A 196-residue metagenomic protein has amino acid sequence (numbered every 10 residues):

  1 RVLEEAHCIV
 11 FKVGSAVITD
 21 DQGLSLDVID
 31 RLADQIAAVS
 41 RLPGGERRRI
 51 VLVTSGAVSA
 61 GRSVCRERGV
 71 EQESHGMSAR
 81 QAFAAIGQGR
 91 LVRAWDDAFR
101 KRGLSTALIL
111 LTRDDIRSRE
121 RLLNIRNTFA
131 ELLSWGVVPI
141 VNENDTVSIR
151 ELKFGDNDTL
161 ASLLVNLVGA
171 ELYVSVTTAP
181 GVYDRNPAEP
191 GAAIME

Functional and structural regions predicted by a protein language model:
R1-E196: Nucleotide/pyrophosphate-binding catalytic subdomain
